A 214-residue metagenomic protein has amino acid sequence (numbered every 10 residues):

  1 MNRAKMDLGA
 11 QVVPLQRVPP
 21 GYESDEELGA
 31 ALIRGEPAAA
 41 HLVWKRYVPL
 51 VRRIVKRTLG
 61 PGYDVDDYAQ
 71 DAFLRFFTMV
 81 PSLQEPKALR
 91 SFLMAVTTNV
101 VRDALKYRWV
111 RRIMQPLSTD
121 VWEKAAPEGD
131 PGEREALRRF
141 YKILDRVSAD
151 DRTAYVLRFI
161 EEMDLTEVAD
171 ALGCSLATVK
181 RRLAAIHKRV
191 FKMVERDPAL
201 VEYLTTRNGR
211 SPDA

Functional and structural regions predicted by a protein language model:
N2-Q11, D170-A171, H187-A214: C-terminal edge and immediately downstream basic/flexible tail or linker adjoining helix-turn-helix-like DNA-binding
G9, G21-Y22, R111-L137, R207-D213: Internal acidic/polar
V12-P19, I33-L42, R52-D71, S82 (+1 more regions): Short, charged helix-capping/linker segments at alpha-helix termini
R34-P37, K124-V156, E161-A171: Amphipathic alpha-helical segment used for protein-protein interaction
R46-V48, T58-G60, V156-D164: Short helix-capping/turn signature of helix-turn-helix
D67-L74, T78, K87-N99: Structural recognition of an alpha-helix C-terminal capping motif at a helix-to-coil junction
P81-E85, A95-P116, E133: Arg/Lys-rich amphipathic alpha helix in sigma70-family domain 2
T98, R102, D151, I160 (+2 more regions): DNA-recognition helix of helix-turn-helix
